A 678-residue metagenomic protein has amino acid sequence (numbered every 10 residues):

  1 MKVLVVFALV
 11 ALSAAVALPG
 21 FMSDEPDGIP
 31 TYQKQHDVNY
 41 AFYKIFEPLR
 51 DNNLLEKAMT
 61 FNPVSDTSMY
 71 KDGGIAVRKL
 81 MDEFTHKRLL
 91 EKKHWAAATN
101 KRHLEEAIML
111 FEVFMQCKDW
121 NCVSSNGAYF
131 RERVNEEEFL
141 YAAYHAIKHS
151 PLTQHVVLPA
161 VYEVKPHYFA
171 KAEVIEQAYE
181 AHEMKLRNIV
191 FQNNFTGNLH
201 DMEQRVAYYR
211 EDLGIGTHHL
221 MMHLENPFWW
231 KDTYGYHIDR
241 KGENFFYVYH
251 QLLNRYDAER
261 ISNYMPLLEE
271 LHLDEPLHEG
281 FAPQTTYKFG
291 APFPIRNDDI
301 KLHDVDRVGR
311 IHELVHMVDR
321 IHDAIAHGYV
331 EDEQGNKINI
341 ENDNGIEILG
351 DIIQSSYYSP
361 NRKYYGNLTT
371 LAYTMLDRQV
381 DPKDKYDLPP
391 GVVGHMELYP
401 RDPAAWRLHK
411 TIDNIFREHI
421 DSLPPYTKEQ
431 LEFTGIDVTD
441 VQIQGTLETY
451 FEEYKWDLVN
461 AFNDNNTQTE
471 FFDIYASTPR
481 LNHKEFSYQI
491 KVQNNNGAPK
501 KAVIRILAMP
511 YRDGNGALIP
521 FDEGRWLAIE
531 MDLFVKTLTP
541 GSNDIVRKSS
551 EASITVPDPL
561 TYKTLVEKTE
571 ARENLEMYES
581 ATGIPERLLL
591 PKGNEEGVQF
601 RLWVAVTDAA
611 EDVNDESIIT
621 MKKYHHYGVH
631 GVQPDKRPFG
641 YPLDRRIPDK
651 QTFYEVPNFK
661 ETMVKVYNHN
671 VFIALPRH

Functional and structural regions predicted by a protein language model:
M1-A17: Cleavable N-terminal signal peptides of Sec/SRP-targeted secreted and luminal proteins
V16-H678: Intrinsically disordered, flexible peripheral segments
